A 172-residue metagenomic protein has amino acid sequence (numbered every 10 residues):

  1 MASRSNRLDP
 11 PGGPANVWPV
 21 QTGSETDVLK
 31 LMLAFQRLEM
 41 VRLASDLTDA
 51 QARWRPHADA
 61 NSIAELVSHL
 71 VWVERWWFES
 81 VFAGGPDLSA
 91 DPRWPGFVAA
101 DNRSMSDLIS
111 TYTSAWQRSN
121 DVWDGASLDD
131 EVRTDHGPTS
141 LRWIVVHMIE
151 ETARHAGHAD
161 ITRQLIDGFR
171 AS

Functional and structural regions predicted by a protein language model:
A2-V20, T26-A44, D49-P95, T134-S172: Short, contiguous alpha-helical
P95-R133, R142-M148: Acidic/histidine-rich alpha-helical segments that form the ligand environment of transition-metal centers
